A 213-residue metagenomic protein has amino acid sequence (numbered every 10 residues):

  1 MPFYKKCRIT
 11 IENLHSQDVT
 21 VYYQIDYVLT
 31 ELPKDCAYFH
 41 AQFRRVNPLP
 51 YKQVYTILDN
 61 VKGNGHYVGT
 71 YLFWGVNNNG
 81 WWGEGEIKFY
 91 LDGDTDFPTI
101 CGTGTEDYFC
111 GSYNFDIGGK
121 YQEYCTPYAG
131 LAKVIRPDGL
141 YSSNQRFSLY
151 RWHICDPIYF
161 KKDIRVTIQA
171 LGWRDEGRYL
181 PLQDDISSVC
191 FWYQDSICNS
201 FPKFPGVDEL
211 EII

Functional and structural regions predicted by a protein language model:
M1-I213: Beta-strand-centric surfaces of beta-sandwich/beta-rich domains
